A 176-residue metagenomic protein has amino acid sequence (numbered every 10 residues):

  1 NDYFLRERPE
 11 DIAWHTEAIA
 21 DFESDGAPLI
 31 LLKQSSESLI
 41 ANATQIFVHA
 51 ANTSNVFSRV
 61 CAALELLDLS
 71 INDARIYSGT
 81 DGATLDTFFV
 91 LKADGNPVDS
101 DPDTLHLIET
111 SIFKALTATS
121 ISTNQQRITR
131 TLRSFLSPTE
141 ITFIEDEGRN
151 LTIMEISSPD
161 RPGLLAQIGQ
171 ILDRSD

Functional and structural regions predicted by a protein language model:
N1-D176: Regulatory modules associated with amino-acid/nitrogen control
